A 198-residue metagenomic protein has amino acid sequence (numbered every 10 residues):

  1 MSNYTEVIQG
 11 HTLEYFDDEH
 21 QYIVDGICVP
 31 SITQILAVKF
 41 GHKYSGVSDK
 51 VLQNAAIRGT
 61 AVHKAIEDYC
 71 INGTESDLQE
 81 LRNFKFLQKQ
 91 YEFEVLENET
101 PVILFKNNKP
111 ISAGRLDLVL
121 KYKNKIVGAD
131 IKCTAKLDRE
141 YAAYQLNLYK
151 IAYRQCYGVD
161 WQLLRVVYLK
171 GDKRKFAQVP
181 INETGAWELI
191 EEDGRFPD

Functional and structural regions predicted by a protein language model:
M1, P197-D198: C-terminal end-of-chain micro-motif
M1-A113: Metal-dependent nuclease catalytic cores that hydrolyze phosphodiester bonds in DNA/RNA, characterized by
T100-P197: Mg2+/Mn2+-dependent nuclease catalytic core
